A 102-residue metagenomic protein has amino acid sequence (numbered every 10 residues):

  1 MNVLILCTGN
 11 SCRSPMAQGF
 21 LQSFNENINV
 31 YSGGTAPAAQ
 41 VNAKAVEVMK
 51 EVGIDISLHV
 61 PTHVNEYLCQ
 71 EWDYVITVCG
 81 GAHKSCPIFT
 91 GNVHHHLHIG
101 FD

Functional and structural regions predicted by a protein language model:
M1-N65: Conserved active-site segments centered on acidic
S11, G80-H83: Short glycine-rich anion-binding loops that position phosphate/pyrophosphate groups of nucleotides and phosphorylated
S32, T77, L97-G100: Structural signal for conserved beta-strand scaffold positions within catalytic alpha/beta enzyme cores
C69-E71: Alpha-helix C-terminal capping/helix-to-coil transition sites in glycosyltransferase folds
D73-C79: Short, hydrophobic beta-strand segments that form beta-sheet elements in well-ordered domains
H83-D102: Phosphate-binding/catalytic loops
